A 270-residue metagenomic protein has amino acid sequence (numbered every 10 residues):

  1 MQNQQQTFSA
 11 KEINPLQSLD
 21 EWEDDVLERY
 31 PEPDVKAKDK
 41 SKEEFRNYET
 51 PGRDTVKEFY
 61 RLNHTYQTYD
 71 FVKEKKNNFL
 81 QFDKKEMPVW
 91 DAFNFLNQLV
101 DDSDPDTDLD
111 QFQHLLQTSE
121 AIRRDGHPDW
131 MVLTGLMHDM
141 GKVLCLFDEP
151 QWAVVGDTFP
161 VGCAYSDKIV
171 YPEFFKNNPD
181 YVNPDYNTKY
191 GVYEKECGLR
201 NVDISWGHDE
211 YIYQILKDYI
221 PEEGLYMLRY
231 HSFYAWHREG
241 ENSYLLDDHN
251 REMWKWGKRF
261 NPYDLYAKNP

Functional and structural regions predicted by a protein language model:
M1-M87: Non-catalytic interface/linker regions that flank or bridge core catalytic/transmembrane domains
W22-D25, W90-F93, W130, W206: Tryptophan-centered motif/residue detector
D34-A37, D70, E74, L96-V100 (+1 more regions): A generic structural signal for ordered alpha-helices
F59-L62, N78-F82, A92-L99, I215 (+3 more regions): Residues that form generic nucleotide/phosphate-binding pockets
L62-T65, Y69, M87-D91, P105 (+1 more regions): N-proximal short alpha-helices
V72, E86-F93, P221, M253: Alpha-helix initiation and N-capping motif
N77-Q113, E194-L199: Active-site flanking loop/helix segments enriched in acidic
T107-P270: Divalent metal-dependent catalytic cores for phosphoryl transfer on phosphate-bearing substrates
